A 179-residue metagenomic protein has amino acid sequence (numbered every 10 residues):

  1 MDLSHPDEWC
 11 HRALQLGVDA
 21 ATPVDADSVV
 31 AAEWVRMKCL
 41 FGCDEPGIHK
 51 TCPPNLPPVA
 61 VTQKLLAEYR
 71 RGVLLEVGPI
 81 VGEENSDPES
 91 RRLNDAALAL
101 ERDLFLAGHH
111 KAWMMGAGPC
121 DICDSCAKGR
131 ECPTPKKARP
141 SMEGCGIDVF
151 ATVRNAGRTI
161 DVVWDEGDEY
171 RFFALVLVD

Functional and structural regions predicted by a protein language model:
M1-D179: Auxiliary alpha/beta "docking" domains used to position bulky ligands
